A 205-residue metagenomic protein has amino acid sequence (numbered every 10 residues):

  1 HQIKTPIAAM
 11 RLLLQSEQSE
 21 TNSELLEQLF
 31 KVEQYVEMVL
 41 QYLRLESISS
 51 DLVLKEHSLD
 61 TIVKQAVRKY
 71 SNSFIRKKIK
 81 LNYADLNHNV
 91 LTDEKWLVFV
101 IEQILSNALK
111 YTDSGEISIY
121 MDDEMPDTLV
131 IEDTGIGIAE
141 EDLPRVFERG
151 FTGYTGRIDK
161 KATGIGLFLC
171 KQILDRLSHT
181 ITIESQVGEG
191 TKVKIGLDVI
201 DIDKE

Functional and structural regions predicted by a protein language model:
S47-L52, N89-K95: Conserved micro-motifs of the catalytic ATP-binding
V53-R68: A conserved beta-strand-to-alpha-helix junction within the catalytic ATP-binding
A108-L109: Short helix-loop "hinge" at the ATP-lid/N-box region of the Bergerat-fold HATPase_c
G115, S178-H179: Conserved glycine-rich
E116-P126: Short beta-strand/loop element within the Bergerat-fold HATPase_c
D133: Acidic ATP/Mg2+-coordinating residue in the GHKL
I138-F151: Short conserved segment of the HATPase_c
